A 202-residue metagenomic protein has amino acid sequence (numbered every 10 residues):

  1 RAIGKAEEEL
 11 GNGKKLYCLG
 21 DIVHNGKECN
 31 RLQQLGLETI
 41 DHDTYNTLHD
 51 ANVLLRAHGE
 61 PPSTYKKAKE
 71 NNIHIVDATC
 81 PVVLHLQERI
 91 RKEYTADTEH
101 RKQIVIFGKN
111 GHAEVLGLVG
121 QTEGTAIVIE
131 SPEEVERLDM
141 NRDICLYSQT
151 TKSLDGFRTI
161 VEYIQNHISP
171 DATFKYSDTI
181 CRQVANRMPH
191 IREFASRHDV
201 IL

Functional and structural regions predicted by a protein language model:
R1-I201: The feature marks the mature, well-folded catalytic cores of soluble enzymes
